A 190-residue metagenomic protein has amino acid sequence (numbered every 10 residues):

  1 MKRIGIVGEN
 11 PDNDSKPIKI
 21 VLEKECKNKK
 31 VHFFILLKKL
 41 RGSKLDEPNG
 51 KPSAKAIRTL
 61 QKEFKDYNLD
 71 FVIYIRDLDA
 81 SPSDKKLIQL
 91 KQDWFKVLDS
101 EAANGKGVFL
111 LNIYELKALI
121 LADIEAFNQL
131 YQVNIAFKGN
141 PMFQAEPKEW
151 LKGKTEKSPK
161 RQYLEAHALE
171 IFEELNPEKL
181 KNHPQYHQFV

Functional and structural regions predicted by a protein language model:
K2-I4, N13-L45, K51-V190: C-terminal accessory helical subdomains adjacent to catalytic cores in phosphodiester- and nucleotide-handling enzymes
I6-G8: Short hydrophobic beta-strand that contains or immediately precedes a catalytic carboxylate
